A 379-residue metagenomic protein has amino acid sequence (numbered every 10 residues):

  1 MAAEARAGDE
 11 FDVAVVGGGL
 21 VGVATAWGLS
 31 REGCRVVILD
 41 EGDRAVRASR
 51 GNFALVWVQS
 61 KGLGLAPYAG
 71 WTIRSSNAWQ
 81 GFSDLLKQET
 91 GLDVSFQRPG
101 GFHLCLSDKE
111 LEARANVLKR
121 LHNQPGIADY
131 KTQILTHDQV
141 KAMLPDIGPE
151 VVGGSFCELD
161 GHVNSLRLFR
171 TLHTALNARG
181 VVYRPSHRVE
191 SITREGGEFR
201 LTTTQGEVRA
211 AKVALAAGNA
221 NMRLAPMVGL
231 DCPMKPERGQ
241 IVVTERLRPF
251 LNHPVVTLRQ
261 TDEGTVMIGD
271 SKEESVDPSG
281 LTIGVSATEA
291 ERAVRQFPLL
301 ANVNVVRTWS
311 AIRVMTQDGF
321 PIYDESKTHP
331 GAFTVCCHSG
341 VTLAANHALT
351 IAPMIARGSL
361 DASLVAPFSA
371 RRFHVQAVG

Functional and structural regions predicted by a protein language model:
M1-E10: A short, basic/flexible loop-to-alpha-helix module at the beginning of a structural domain
D12-V37: N-terminal Rossmann-like FAD-binding beta1-loop-alpha1 element of flavoenzymes
V21, R44, A220: Conserved Rossmann-like nucleotide-cofactor binding loop
W27-R31, E41, N52-V56, G91-Q97 (+3 more regions): Active-site substrate-recognition segment that forms the wall of the catalytic cavity or substrate channel
A54-Q139, M143, R292-V294: Dinucleotide-binding Rossmann-like beta1-alpha1 core, especially the glycine-rich loop that anchors the ADP
L92-C105, K131-R179, S271-S275, P330-C337: Helix-loop-beta segment of a Rossmann-like dinucleotide-binding subdomain
S155-A211: Helical element adjacent to the flavin cofactor pocket in flavoenzyme catalytic cores
L299-G379: C-terminal catalytic lobe of FAD-dependent flavoproteins
